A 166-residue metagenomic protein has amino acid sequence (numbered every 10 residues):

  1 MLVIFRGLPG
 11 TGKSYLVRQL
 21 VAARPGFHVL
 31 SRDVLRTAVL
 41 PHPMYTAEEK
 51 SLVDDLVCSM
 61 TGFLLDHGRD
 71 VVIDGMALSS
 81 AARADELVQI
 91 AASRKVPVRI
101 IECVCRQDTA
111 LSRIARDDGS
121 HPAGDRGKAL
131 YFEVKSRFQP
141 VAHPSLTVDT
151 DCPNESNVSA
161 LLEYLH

Functional and structural regions predicted by a protein language model:
L2: Walker A (P-loop) ATP-phosphate-binding motif of ABC ATPase nucleotide-binding domains
F5: Hydrophobic anchor at the beta1->P-loop junction of P-loop NTPases
L8: P-loop (Walker A) phosphate-binding loop of NTP-binding proteins
T11-H67: Conserved substrate/cofactor phosphate-moiety recognition/catalytic segment in nucleotide-dependent phosphotransferases
V34-R36, L78, V104-T109, P153-N154: Conserved nucleotide-binding/hydrolysis micro-motifs of P-loop NTPases
L52-R94, V98: Glycine-rich phosphate-binding loop used to anchor ATP phosphates in small-molecule kinases, encompassing both
A92-I114, V148: Conserved phosphate-donor/acceptor-positioning beta-strand/loop module used by diverse small-molecule
R116-A160: Small-molecule kinase domains that catalyze NTP-dependent phosphoryl transfer to phosphate-bearing small molecules
